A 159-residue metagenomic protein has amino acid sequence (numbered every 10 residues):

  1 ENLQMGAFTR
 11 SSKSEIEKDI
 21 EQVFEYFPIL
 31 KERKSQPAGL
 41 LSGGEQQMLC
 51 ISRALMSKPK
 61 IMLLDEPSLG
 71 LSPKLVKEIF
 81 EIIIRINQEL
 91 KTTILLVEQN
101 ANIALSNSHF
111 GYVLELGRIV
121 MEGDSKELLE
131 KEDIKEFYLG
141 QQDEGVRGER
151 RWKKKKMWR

Functional and structural regions predicted by a protein language model:
E1-K18, Y26-P28, Q141-Q142: ABC-type ATPase nucleotide-binding domains, specifically the catalytic core motifs of the NBD
E15-R33, L63, E81-R85: Conserved ABC ATPase "signature" region
P37-L41, E45: Conserved ABC ATPase signature
M56-K60: A short, proline-enriched helix->beta-strand linker immediately N-terminal to the Walker B motif in ABC-type P-loop
K77-K91: Helical segment within the ABC ATPase nucleotide-binding domain
F110, E122: Short, glycine/charged-rich "phosphate-handling" switch motifs in NTP-dependent and phosphotransfer domains
G140-R159: ABC ATPase nucleotide-binding domains
